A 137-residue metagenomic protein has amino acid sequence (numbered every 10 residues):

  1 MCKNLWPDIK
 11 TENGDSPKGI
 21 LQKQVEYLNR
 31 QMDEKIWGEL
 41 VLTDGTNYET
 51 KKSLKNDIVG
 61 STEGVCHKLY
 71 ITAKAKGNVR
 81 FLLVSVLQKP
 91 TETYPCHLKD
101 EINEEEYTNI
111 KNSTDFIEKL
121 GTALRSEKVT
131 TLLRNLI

Functional and structural regions predicted by a protein language model:
M1-E39: Charge-rich, low-complexity N-terminal segments
Q24, L28, C96, I102 (+1 more regions): Structured catalytic/translocation cores of nucleotide/phosphate-coupled proteins
N29-R30, E34-T91: Amphipathic, interaction-prone secondary-structure segments
C66-T122: Intrinsically disordered, low-complexity regulatory segments enriched in Ser/Thr/Pro and charged residues
T122-I137: Acidic, proline/glycine-rich low-complexity IDRs
